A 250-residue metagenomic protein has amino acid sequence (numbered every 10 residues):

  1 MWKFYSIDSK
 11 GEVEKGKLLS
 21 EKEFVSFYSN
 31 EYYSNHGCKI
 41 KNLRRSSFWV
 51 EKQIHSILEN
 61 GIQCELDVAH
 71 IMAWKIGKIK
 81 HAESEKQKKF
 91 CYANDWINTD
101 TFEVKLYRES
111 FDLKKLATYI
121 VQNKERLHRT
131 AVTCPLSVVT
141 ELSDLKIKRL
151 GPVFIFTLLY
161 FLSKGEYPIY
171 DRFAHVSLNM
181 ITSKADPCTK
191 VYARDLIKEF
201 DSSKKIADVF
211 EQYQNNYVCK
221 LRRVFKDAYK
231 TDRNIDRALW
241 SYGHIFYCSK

Functional and structural regions predicted by a protein language model:
M1-L145, K164-S177, S183-K250: An N-terminal alpha-helical hairpin/helix-loop-helix interaction module that forms a charged, gly/pro-flexible surface
F154-Y160: Short hydrophobic alpha-helical segments that form membrane-spanning helices or hydrophobic packing faces of helical
